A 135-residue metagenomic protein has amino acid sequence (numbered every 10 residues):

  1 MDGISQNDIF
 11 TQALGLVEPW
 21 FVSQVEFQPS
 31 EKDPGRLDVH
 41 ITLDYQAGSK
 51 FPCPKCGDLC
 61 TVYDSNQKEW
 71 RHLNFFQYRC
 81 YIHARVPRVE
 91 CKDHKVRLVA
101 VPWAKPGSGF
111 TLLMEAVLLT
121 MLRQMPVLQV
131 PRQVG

Functional and structural regions predicted by a protein language model:
M1-S49: N-terminal alpha-helical interaction blocks
A47, L59-C60, R97-L98: Short, surface-exposed beta-strand-loop junctions and turns on beta-sheet-rich folds
G48-F51, V86-R88: Residues immediately within or flanking Cys/His clusters that coordinate Zn2+ in small zinc-binding modules
F51-C53, V101: Short acidic, gly/pro-rich beta-turn/loop elements at beta-sheet edges and active-site/ligand-binding grooves
C53-C56, C91-D93: Short cysteine-rich clusters marking metal-coordination/redox-active sites
K55-D58, Y63-N66: Short Cys/His-based metal-binding microdomains
N66-G135: Short, positively charged, Gly/Tyr-enriched micro-motifs that form contact patches at catalytic or ligand/partner
